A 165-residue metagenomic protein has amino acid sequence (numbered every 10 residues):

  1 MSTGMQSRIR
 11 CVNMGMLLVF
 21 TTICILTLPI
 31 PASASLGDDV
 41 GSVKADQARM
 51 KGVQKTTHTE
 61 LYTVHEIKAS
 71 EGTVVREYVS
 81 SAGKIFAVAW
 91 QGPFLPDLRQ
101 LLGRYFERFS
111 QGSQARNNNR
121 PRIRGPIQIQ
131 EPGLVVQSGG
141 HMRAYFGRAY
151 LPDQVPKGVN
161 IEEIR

Functional and structural regions predicted by a protein language model:
M1-M14: N-terminal secretory signal peptides that target proteins for export/translocation
M5, Q47, F94, L102 (+3 more regions): Solvent-exposed, flexible loop/coil residues
Q6, C24-I25: Compositionally biased non-globular segments, especially hydrophobic aliphatic-rich helices of signal peptides
L17-T22: Hydrophobic helical h-region of N-terminal Sec-dependent signal peptides in bacterial secretory/periplasmic proteins
T27-P31: N-terminal signal peptide c-region/cleavage motif recognized by signal peptidases
A34-Q91, R99: N-terminal secretory signal peptides
V79-P121: Mature extracytoplasmic domains of secretory-pathway proteins
Y105-R165: Helix-rich interaction surfaces within compact, conserved domain-sized segments that mediate assembly or partner
